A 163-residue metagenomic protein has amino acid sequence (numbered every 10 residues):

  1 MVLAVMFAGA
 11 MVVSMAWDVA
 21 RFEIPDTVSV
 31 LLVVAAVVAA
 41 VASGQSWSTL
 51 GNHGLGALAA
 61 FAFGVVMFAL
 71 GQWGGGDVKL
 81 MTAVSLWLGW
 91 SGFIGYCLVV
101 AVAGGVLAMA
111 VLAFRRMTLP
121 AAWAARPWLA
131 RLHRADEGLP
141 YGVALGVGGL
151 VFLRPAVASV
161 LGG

Functional and structural regions predicted by a protein language model:
M1-G163: A membrane-topology feature that recognizes alpha-helical transmembrane segments and their immediate juxtamembrane
